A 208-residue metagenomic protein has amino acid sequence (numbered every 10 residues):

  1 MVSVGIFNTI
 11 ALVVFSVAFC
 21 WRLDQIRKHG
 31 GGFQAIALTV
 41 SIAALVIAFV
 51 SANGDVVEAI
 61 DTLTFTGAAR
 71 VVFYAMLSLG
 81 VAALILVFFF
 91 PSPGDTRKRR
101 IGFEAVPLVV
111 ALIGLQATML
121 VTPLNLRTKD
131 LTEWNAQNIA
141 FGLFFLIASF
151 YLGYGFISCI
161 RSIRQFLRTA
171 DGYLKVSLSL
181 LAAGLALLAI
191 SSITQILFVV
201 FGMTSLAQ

Functional and structural regions predicted by a protein language model:
M1-V17, L146: Hydrophobic transmembrane alpha-helical segments in integral membrane proteins
V2, T64-M76, E133-S149: Short aromatic-rich membrane-water interface segments that cap or initiate transmembrane helices in multi-pass membrane
C20, L77-F103, C159-S162: Internal transmembrane alpha-helix with an interfacial aromatic "cap," most often the third helix
K28-G31, I47-R70, L124-T132, V199 (+1 more regions): Helix-loop junctions on the outward
H29-A48, G142-F198: Alpha-helical transmembrane segments of multi-pass integral membrane proteins
I36-A59, A75-G80: A generic, lipid-embedded transmembrane alpha helix
P91-M119, L178, A182: The cytoplasmic-loop to transmembrane-helix boundary for the fourth helix
S92, L112-L152: Membrane-proximal helix-loop-helix units in multi-pass membrane proteins
